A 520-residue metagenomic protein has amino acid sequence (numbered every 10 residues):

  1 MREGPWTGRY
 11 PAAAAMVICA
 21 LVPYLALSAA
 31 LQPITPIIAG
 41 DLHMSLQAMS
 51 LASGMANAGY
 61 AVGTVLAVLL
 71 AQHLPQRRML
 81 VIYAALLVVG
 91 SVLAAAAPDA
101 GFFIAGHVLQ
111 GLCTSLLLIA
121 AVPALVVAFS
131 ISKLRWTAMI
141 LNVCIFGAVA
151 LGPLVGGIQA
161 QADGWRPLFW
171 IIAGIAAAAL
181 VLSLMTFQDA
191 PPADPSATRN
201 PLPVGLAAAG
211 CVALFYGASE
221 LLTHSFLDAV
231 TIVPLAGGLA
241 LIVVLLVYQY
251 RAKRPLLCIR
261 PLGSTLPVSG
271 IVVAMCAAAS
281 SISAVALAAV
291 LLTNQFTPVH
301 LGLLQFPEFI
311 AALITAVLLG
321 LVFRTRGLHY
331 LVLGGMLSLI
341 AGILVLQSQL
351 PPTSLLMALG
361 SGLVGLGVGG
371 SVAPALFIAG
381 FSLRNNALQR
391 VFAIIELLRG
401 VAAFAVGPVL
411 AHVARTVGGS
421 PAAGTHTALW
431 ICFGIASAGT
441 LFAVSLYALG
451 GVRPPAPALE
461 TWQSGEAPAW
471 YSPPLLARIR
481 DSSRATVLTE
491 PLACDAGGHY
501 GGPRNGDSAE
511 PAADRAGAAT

Functional and structural regions predicted by a protein language model:
M1-R9, L446-T520: Intrinsic disorder in cytosolic terminal tails and internal cytosolic loops of multi-pass membrane transporters
E3-V17, N200-L202: N-terminal membrane topogenic signal
Y10-L27, L31-L42, L46-A56, V65-V68 (+7 more regions): 12-transmembrane solute porter fold
Q32, I119, I140, I145-G157 (+4 more regions): Glycine/proline-centered helix-kink
N57-Y60, T64-P201: Helix-loop-helix hairpins in multi-pass membrane proteins, especially solute transporters
V68, A95-F102, L184-F187, A218-H224 (+4 more regions): Transmembrane helix-loop junctions and nearby membrane-interface residues
G157, Q161-V272: Hydrophobic transmembrane-helix bundles of small-molecule transporters
